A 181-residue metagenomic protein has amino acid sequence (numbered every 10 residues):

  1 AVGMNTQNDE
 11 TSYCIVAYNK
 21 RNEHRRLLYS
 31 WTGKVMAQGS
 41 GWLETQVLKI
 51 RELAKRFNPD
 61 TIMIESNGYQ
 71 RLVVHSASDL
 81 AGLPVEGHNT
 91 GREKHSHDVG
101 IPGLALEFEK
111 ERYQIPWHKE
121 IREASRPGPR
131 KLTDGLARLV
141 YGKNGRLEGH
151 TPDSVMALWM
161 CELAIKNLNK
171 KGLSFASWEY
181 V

Functional and structural regions predicted by a protein language model:
A1-H88, P116-V181: RNase H-like, metal-dependent nuclease domains and their acidic two-metal-ion catalytic environment used
L83-E123: Short alpha-helix plus adjacent loop in nuclease-associated cores
